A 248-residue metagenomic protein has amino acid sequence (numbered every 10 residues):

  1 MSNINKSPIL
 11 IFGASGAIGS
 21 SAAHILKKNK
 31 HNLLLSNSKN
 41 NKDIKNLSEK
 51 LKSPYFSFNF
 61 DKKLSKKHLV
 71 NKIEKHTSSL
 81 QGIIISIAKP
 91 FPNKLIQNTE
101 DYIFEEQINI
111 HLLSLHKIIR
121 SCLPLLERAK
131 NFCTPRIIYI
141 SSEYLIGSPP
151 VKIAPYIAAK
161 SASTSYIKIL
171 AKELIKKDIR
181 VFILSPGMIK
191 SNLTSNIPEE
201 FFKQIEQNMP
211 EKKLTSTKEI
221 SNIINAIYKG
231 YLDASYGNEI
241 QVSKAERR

Functional and structural regions predicted by a protein language model:
S15, A23: N-terminal Rossmann NAD(P)H-binding glycine-rich loop of SDR-like oxidoreductase domains
K50-L64: Rossmann-fold cofactor-recognition segment
K75, I110-F132, A171-K172, K229: Amphipathic alpha-helical dimer-interface segment in Rossmann-like NAD(P)H-dependent oxidoreductases
A88-E105, P124, R128, K152 (+1 more regions): Conserved mid-core segment of classical short-chain dehydrogenase/reductases
Q97-K117, I138, S163: Catalytic Tyr-X3-Lys loop
N131-A162, I167-K176: Catalytic loop of short-chain dehydrogenase/reductase
I175, R180, A234-G237: Short, small/polar-rich loop/turn modules that mediate ligand/substrate recognition or access, typified
K213-S243, R247: C-terminal substrate-recognition "lid" of short-chain dehydrogenase/reductases
